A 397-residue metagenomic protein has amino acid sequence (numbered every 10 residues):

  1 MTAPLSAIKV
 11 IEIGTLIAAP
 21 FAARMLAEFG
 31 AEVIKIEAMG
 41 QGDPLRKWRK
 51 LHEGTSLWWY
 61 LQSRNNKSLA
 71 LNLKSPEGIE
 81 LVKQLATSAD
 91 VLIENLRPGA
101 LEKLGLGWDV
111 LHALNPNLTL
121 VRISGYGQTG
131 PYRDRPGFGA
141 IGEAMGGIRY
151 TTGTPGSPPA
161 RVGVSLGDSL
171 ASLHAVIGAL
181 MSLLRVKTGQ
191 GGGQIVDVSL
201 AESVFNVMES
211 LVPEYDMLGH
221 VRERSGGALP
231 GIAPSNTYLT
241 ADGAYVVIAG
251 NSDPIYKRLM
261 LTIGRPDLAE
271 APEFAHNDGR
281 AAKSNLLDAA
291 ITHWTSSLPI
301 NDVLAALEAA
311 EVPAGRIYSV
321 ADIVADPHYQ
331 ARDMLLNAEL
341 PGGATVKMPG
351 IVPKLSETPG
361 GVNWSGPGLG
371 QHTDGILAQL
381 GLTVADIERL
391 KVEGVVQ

Functional and structural regions predicted by a protein language model:
M1-G189, G368, D374-Q397: N-terminal helix-loop segment corresponding to the beta1-alpha1 unit of nucleotide/adenylate-binding folds
M1-K9, R222, L239-A241, D322-Q397: Terminal low-complexity tails and localization/encapsulation signals of metabolic enzymes
V33, E308-D322, T383-E388: Short, well-structured beta-strand/strand-turn elements
G40, Y126-G127, L200-F205, D242-A244 (+2 more regions): Glycine-rich beta-alpha junction loops
Q128, G156-S165, K187-V204, E223-P230 (+2 more regions): Conserved Rossmann-fold dehydrogenase catalytic segment
S157-L166, L239-A244, T358: Flexible glycine/proline-enriched surface loops and loop-helix/loop-strand junctions
S172-Q194, N206-L218, M260-P266: Oxidoreductase and adenylate-handling cofactor-binding alpha/beta cores
P234-A310, A314: Aromatic-enriched alpha-helical interface/lid elements that frame and gate functional surfaces
